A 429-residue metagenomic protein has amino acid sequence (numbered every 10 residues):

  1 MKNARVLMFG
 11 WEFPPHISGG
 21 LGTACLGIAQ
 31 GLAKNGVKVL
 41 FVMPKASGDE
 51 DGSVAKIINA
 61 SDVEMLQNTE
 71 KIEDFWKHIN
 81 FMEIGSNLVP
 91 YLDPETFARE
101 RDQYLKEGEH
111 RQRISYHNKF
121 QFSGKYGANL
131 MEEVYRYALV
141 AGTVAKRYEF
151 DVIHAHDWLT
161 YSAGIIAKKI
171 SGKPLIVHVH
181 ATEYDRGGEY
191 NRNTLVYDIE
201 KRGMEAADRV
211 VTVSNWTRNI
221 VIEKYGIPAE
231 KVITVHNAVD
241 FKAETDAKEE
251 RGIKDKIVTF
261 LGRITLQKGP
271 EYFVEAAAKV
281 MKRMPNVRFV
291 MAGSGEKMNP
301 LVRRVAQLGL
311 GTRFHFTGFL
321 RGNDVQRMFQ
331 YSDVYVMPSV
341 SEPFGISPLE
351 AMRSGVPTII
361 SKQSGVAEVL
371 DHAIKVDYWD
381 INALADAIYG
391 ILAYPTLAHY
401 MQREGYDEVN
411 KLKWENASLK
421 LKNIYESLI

Functional and structural regions predicted by a protein language model:
N3-A4, L40-A145: A conserved catalytic-core segment of Leloir-type glycosyltransferases
V211, G252-A277, Q402: Conserved donor-binding/catalytic core segment of Leloir-type glycosyltransferases
W216, A238: Carbohydrate-associated surface elements
P300-L320: Nucleotide-activated donor-binding/catalytic signature segment of Leloir-type glycosyltransferases, i.e., the conserved
F319-L320, R327-S332: Short alpha-helical donor nucleotide-sugar binding micro-motif in glycosyltransferases
V340: Aromatic "clamp/platform" in nucleotide-sugar-dependent glycosyltransferases that forms part of the donor/acceptor
P357-I360: Short hydrophobic beta-strand element within catalytic cores of glycosyltransferases and related nucleotide-activated
A373-N382, G390-P395: Conserved acidic donor-binding segment of nucleotide-sugar-dependent glycosyltransferases
